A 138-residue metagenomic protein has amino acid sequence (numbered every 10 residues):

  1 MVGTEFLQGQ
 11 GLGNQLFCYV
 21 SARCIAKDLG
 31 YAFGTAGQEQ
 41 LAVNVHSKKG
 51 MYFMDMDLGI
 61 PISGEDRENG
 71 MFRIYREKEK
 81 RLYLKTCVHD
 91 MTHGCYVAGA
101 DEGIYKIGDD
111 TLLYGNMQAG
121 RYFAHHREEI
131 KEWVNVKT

Functional and structural regions predicted by a protein language model:
M1-V43: N-terminal pre-catalytic "stem/leader" segment of glycosyltransferase-like enzymes
V43-T138: Secretory-pathway luminal glycosyltransferase catalytic domains
